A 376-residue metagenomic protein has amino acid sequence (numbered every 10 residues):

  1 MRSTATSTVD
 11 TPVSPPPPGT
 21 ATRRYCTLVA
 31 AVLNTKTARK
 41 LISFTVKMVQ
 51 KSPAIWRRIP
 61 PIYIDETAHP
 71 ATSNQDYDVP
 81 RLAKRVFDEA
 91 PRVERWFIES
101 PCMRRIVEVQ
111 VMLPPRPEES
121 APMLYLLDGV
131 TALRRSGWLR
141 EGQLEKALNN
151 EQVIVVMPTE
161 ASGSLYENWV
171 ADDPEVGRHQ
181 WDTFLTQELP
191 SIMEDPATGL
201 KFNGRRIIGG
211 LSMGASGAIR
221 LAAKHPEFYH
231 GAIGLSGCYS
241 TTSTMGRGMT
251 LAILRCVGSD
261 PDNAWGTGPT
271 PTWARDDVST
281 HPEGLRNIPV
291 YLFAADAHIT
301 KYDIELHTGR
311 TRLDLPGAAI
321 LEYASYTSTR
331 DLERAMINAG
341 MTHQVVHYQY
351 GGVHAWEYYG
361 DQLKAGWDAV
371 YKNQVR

Functional and structural regions predicted by a protein language model:
M1-R2, R24-R376: Non-catalytic cap/lid and distal C-terminal segments of serine-dependent acyl enzymes
S3-T22: Short, intrinsically disordered low-complexity segments enriched in Ser/Thr with adjacent Pro
